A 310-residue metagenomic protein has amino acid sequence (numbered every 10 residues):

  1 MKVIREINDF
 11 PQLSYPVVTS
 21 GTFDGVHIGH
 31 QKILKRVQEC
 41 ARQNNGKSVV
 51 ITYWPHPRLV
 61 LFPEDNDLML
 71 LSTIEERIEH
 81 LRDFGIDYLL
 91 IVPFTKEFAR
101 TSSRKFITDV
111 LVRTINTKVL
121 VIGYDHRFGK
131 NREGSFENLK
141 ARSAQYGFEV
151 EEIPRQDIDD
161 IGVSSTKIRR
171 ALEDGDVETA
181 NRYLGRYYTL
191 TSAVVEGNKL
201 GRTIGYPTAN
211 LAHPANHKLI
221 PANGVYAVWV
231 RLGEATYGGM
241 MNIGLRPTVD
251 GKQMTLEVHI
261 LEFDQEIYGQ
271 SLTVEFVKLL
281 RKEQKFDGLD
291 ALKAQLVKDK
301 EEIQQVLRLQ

Functional and structural regions predicted by a protein language model:
D9-Q12, E97-A99, D157-I161: A short acidic, often aromatic-flanked loop/helix-cap motif at beta-alpha or helix-coil junctions that lines enzyme
D9-T73: N-terminal catalytic cores of NTP/NDP-binding nucleotidyl/phosphoryl-transfer enzymes
H27, L81, L120, A180 (+2 more regions): Residue-level signal for inorganic ion chemistry
P57-Y146: N-terminal Rossmann-like or analogous alpha/beta NTP/dinucleotide-binding catalytic cores that position adenine
S143-M240: Glycine-rich, Lys/Arg-enriched anion-binding loops that position phosphate/diphosphate groups for phosphoryl
G197-Q310: Phosphate/ribose-recognition catalytic cores of enzymes acting on nucleotide-derived substrates
